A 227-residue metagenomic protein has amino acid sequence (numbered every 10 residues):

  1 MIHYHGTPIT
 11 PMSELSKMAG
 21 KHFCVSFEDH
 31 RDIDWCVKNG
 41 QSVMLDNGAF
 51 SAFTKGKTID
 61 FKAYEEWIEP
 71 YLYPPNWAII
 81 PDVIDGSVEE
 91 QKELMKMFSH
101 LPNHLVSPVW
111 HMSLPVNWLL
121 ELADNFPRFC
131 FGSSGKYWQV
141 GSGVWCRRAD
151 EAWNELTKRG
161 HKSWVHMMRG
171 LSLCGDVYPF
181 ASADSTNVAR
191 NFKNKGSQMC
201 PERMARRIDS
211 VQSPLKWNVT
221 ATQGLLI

Functional and structural regions predicted by a protein language model:
M1-M95, S99-H100, P179, D209 (+2 more regions): Non-catalytic, usually N-terminal nucleic-acid engagement modules in DNA/RNA processing proteins
T7-T10, E28, G48-F50, P81-D85 (+4 more regions): Active-site beta-loop-alpha junctions enriched in small/polar residues
A19-H22, N39-Q41, P74-P75, H100-L105 (+3 more regions): Glycine-enriched alpha-helix->loop->beta-strand junction motifs that scaffold or abut catalytic
S42, M97-H104, G143-S172: Alpha-helix-loop-beta-strand connector modules within alpha/beta enzyme cores
I59, L114-D124, S163, G170-S185: Catalytic cores of alpha/beta
E89-M95, P115-D124, G141-R147: Distinct, well-ordered alpha-helical segments
F131-K136, D176-Q212: Glycine-rich phosphate-binding active-site loops on the catalytic face of alpha/beta enzymes
R148-W153, T157-K158, G196-I227: Extended alpha-helical solenoid scaffold regions that build the rod-like backbones of large eukaryotic assemblies
